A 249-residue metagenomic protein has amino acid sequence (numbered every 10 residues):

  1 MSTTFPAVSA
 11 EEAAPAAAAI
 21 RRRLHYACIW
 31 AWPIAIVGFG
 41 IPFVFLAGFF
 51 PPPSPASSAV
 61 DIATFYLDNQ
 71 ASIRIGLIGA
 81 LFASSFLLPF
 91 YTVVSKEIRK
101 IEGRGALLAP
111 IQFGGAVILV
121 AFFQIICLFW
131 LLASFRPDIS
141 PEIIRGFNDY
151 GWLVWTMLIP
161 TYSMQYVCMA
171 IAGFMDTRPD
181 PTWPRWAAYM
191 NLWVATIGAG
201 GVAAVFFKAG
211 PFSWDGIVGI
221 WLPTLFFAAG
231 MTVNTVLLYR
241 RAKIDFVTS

Functional and structural regions predicted by a protein language model:
S2-S249: Hydrophobic, aromatic-enriched alpha-helical segments typical of multi-pass transmembrane helices
